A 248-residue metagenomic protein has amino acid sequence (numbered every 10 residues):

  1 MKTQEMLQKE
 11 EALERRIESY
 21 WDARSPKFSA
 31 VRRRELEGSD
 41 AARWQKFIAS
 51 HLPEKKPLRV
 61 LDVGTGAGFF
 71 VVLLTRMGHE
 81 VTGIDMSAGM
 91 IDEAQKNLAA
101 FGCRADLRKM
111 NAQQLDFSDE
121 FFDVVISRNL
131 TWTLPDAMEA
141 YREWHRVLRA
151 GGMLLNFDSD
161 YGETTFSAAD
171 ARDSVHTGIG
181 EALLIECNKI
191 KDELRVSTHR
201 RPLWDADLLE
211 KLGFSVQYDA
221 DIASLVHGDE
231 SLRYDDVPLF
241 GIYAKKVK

Functional and structural regions predicted by a protein language model:
M1-K56, F69-L73, A223: Conserved class I S-adenosyl-L-methionine
R32, S159-D229: C-terminal alpha-helical "lid/dimerization" subdomain adjacent to the S-adenosyl-L-methionine
L61-V63, A67-Q114: Class I SAM-dependent methyltransferase SAM/SAH-binding core
Q113-V124: A short acidic, Gly/Pro-enriched loop at the edge of an enzyme's catalytic core that lines a small-molecule cofactor
V124-A137: A short SAM/SAH-binding and catalytic strip from SAM-dependent methyltransferases
M138-A150: A short glycine-rich, Lys/Arg-flanked "PGG" loop and its adjoining helix->strand segment in the class I
G152-S159: Conserved beta-strand signature within the Rossmann-like core of class I S-adenosyl-L-methionine
L212, D229-K248: Core SAM-dependent methyltransferase catalytic element
